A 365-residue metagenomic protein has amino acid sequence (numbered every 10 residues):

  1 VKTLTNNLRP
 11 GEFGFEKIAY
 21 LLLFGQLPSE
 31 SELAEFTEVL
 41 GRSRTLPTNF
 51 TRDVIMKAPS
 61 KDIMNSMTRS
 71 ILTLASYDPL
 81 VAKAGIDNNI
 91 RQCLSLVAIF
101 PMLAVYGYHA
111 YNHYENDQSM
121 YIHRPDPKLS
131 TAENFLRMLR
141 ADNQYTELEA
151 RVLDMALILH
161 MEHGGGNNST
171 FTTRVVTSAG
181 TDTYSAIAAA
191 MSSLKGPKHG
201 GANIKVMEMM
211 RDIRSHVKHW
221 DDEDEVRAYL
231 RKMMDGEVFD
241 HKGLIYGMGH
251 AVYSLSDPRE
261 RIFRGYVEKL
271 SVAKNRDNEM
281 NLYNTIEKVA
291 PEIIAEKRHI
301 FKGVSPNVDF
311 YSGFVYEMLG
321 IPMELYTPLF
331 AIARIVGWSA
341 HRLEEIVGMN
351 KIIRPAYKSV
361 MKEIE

Functional and structural regions predicted by a protein language model:
V1-E365: Non-transmembrane, aqueous-exposed alpha-helical and coiled segments at domain scale
